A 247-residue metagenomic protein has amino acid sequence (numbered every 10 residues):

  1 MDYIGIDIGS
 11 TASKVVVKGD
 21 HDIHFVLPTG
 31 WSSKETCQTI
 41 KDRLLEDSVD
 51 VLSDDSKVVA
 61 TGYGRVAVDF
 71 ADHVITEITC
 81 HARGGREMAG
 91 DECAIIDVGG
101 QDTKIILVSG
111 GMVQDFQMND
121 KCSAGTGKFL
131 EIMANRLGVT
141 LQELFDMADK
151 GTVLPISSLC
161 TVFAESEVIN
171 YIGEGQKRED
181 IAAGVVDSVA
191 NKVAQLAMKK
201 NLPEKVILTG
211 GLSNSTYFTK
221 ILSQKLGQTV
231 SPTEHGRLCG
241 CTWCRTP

Functional and structural regions predicted by a protein language model:
Y3-D7, K57-V59, C93-D97: Short glycine-aspartate micro-motif
Y3-T39, R43, V113-S123: Short glycine-rich, Thr/Ser-proximal phosphate-binding strand/loop in the N-terminal lobe of ATP-dependent enzymes
H21-T29, V49-T79, Q114: Short beta-strand-loop/turn "lid" adjacent to the catalytic site in phosphate-handling enzymes
Y63-G64, L202-K225, T233-G240: Glycine-rich phosphate-binding loops at beta-strand->alpha-helix junctions
G64-D115, A194, M198, T242-T246: Conserved phosphate-binding catalytic cores of ATP/NTP-utilizing and phosphoryl-transfer enzymes
G110-I156, C160, T246: Glycine-rich phosphate-binding loop plus the immediately following alpha-helix
G127-E131, S231-P247: Glycine-rich phosphate-binding/hydrolytic loop that grips phosphoryl groups
A164-K199: Adenine-nucleotide phosphate-binding core of ATP-dependent small-molecule kinases
